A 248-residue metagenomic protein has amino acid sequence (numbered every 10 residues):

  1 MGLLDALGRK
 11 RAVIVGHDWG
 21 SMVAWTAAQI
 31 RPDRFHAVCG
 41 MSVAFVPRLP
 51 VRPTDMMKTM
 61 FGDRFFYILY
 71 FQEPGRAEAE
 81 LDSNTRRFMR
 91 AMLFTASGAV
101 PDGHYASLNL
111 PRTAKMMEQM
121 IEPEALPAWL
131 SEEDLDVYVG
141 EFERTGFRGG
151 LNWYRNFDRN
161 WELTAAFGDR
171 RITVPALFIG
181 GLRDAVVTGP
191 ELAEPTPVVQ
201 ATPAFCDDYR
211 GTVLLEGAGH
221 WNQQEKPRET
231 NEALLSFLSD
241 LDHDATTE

Functional and structural regions predicted by a protein language model:
M1-V15, W19-R210: Flexible "cap/lid" subdomain of the alpha/beta-hydrolase fold that forms the substrate-access gate
F205-E248: Catalytic active-site module of serine/aspartate enzymes centered on a nucleophile-bearing elbow/loop
